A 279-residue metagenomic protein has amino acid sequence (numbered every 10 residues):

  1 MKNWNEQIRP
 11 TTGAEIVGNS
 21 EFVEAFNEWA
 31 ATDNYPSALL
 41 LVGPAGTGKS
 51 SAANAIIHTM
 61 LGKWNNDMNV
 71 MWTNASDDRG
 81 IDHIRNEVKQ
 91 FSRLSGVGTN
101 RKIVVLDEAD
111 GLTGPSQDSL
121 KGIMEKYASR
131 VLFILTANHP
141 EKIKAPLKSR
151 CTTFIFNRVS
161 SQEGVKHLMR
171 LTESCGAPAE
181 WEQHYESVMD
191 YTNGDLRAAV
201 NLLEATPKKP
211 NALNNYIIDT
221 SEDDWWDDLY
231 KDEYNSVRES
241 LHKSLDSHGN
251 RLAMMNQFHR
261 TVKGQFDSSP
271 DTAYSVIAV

Functional and structural regions predicted by a protein language model:
M1-M169, E173, Q183-D190, N201-E204 (+3 more regions): P-loop/Walker A NTP-binding region and its immediately flanking N-terminal helices in P-loop NTPase folds
Y35, Q162, M169-A278: AAA+ P-loop NTPase domains with strong preference for DNA replication initiators and clamp-loader complexes
I84, A278-V279: Inter-lobe coupling/hinge region of RecA-like P-loop helicase motors
